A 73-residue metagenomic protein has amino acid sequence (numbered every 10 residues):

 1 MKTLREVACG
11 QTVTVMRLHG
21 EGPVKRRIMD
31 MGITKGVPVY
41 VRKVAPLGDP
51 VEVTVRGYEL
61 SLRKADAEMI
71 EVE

Functional and structural regions predicted by a protein language model:
M1-E73: Compact, glycine-rich, soluble single-domain proteins
